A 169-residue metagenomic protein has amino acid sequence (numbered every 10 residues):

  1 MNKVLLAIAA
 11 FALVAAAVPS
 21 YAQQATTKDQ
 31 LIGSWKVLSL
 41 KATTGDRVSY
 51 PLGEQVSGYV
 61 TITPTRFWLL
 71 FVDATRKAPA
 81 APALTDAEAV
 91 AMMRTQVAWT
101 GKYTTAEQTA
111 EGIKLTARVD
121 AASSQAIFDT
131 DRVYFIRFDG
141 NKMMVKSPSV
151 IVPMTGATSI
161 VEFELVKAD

Functional and structural regions predicted by a protein language model:
M1-V4: Positively charged n-region of N-terminal signal peptides that target proteins for export
A7-A16: Bacterial N-terminal signal peptides
S20-D169: Lipid interaction determinants
